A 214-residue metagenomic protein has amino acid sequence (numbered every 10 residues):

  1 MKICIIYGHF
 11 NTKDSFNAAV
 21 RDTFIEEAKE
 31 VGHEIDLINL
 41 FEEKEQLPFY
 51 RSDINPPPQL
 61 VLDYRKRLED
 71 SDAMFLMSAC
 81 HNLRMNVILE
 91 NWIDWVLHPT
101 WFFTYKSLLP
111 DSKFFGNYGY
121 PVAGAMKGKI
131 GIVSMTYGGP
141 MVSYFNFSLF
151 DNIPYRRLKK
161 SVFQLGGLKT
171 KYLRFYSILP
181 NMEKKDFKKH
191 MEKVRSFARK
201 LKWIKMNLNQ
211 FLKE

Functional and structural regions predicted by a protein language model:
M1-Y105, E183-K185, K189-E214: N-terminal beta1-alpha1-beta2 submodule of the flavodoxin-like/Rossmannoid cofactor-binding fold
R84-I88, D94-E214: FMN-binding flavodoxin-like domain, especially the glycine-rich phosphate-binding loop
